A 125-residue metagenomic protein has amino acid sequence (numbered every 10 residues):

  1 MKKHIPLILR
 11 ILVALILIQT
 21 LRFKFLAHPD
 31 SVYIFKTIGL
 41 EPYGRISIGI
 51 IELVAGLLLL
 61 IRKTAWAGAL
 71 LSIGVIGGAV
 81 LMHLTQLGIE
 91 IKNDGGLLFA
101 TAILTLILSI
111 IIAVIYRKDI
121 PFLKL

Functional and structural regions predicted by a protein language model:
M1-T20, K63-L125: Extended, low-polarity transmembrane helix blocks
K3-I48: N-terminal first-folded block
L40-E41, L60-K63: Membrane-interface junctions
I48-I50, I103: Short hydrophobic/aromatic segments of transmembrane alpha-helices and their interfaces
I50-L58: Hydrophobic, membrane-inserted alpha-helices
